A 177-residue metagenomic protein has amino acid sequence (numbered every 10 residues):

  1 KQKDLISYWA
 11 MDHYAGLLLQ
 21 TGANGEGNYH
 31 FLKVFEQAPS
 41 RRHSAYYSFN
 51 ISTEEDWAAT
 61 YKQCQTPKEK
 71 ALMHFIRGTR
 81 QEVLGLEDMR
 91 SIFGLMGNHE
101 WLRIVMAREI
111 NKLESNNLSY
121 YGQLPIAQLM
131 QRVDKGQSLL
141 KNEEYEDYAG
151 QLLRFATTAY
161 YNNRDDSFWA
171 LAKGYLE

Functional and structural regions predicted by a protein language model:
K1-E177: Alpha-helical solenoid repeat scaffolds
